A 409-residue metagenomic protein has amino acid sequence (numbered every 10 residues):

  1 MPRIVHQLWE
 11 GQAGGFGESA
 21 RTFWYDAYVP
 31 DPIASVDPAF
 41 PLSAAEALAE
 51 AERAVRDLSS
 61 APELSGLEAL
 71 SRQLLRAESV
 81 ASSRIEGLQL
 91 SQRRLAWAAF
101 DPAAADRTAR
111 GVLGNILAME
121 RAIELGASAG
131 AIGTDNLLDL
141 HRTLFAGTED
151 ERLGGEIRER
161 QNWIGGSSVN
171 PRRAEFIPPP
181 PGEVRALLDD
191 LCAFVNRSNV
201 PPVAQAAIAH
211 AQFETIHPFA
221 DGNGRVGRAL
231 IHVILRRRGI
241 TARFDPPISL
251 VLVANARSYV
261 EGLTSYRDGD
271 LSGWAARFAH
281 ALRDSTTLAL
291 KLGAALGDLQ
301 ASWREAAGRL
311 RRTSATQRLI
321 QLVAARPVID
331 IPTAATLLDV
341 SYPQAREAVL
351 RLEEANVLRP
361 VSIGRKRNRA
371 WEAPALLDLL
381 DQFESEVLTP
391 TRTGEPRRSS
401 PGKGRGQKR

Functional and structural regions predicted by a protein language model:
M1-R409: FIC/Doc superfamily catalytic core
